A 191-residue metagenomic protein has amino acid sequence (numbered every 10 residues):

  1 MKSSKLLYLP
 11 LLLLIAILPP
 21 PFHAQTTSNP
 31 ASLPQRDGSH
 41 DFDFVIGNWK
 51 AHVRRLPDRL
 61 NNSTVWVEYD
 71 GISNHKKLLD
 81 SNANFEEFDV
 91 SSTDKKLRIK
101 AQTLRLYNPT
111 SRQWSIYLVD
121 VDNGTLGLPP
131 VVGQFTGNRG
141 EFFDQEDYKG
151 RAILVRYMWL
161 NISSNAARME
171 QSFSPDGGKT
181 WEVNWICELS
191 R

Functional and structural regions predicted by a protein language model:
M1-K5: Positively charged n-region of N-terminal signal peptides that target proteins for export
L6-L7, G47: Short hydrophobic/aromatic segments of transmembrane alpha-helices and their interfaces
Y8-P19: Bacterial N-terminal signal peptides
A24-R191: Hydrophobic small-molecule pocket/channel-lining residues, especially in calycin-type beta-barrels
